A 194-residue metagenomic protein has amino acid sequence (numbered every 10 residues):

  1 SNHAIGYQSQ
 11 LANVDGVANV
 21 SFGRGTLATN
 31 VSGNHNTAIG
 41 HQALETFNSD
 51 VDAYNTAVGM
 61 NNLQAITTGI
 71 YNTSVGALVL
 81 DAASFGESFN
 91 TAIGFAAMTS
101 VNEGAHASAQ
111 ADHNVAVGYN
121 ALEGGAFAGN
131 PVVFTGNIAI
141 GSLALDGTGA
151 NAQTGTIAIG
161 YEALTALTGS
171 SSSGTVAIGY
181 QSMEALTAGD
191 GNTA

Functional and structural regions predicted by a protein language model:
S1-A194: Glycine- and small/polar-enriched repetitive beta-structure motifs of secreted/surface proteins
